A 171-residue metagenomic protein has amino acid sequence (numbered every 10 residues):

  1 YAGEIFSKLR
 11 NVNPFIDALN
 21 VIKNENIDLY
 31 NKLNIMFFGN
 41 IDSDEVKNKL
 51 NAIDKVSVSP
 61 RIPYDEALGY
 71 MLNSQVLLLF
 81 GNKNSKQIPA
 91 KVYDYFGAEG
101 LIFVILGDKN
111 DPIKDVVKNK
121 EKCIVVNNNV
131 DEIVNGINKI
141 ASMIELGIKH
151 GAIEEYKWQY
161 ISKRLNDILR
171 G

Functional and structural regions predicted by a protein language model:
Y1-L9, I16-L19, I161: Conserved donor-binding/catalytic core segment of Leloir-type glycosyltransferases
V12-L29: Short hydrophobic signal-anchor/transmembrane segments that target glycosyltransferases and glycosylation machinery
N13, N48, P63-S74, G97: Short acidic alpha-helix that forms the nucleotide-activated donor recognition element in Leloir-type transferases
N26-E66: Nucleotide-activated donor-binding/catalytic signature segment of Leloir-type glycosyltransferases, i.e., the conserved
I53, M71-K86, F103: Acidic donor-binding loop of glycosyltransferase active sites
L68, A90-A98, K114: Short alpha-helical segment that forms part of, or immediately flanks, the ligand-binding pocket in carbohydrate-active
G107-K139: Change "using UDP/GDP/dTDP sugars" to "using nucleotide sugars
N127-N135, S142-R170: A charged, aromatic-enriched C-terminal amphipathic alpha-helix characteristic of glycosyltransferases across folds
